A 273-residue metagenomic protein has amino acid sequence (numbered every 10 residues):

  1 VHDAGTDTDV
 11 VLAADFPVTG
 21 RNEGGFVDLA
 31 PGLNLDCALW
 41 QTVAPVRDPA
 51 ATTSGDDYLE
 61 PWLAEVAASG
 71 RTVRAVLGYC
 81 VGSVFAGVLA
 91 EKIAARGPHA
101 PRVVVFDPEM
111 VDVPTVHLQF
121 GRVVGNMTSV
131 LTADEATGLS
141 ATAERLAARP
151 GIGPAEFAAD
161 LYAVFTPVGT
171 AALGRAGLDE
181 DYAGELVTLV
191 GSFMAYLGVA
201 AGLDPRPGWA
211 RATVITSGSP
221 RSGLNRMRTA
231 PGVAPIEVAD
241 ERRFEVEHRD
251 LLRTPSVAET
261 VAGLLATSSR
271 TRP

Functional and structural regions predicted by a protein language model:
V1-A13, G20-E23, A64-A68, E91-P273: Alpha/beta hydrolase fold serine-hydrolase catalytic domain that processes acyl esters and thioesters
A30-P49: Conserved alpha/beta-hydrolase
P31-N34, Y58-R74: Conserved acidic catalytic loop of the alpha/beta-hydrolase fold
P45-D48, C80-V81, F106-D112: Short beta-alpha junction loops
R47-L59: Catalytic nucleophile-loop/oxyanion-hole region of alpha/beta-hydrolase and closely related hydrolase-like folds
R74-L77, I93: N-terminal glycine-rich phosphate/adenylate-binding segment common to multiple enzyme folds
L77-A86: Gly/Ala-rich beta-loop-alpha elbow adjacent to hydrolase catalytic centers
